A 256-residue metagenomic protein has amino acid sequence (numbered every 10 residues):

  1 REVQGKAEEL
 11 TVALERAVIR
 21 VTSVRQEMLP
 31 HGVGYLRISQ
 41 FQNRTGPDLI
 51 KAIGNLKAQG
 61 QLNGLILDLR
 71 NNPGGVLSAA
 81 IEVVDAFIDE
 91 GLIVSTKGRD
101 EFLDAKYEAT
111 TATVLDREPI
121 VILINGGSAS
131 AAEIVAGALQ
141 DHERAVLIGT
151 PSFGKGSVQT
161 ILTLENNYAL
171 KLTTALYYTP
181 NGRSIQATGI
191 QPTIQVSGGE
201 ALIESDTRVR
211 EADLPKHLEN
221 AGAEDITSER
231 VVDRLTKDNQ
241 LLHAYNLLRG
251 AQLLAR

Functional and structural regions predicted by a protein language model:
R1-E165: Cleft-lining beta-strand/loop regions that shape enzyme active-site pockets
E15, R37, V94, T173 (+2 more regions): Residues in well-ordered beta-strands of folded domains
Q59, E101-F102, E118-P119, K171-L172 (+2 more regions): Short, intrinsically disordered/low-complexity patches at protein termini and at juxtamembrane boundaries
G156, K171-T174: Aromatic-patch recognition
A169, L176-R256: Conserved functional hotspot residues or short segments at active or partner-binding sites across diverse domains
